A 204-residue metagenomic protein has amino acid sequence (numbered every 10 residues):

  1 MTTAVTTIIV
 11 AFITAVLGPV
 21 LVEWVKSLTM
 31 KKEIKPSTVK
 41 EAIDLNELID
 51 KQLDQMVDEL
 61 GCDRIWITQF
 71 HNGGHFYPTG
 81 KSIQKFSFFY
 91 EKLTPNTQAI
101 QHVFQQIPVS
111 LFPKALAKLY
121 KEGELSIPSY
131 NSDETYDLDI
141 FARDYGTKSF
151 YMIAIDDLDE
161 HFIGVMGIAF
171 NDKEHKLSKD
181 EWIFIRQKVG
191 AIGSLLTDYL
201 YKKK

Functional and structural regions predicted by a protein language model:
M1-A4: Short, strongly hydrophobic alpha-helical membrane anchors
T6-I13, L17-T94, K203-K204: Intrinsically disordered, low-complexity terminal regulatory regions
L45-Q52, V109-P113, I183-Q187: Well-ordered, non-membrane alpha-helical segments in soluble/globular domains
G61-D63, G146, F162: Short loop/turn motifs at secondary-structure junctions
K85-Y145: Regulatory sensory and allosteric helical modules in signal-transduction proteins and certain transcription factors
S149-D156: Short hydrophobic beta-strand micro-motif common in sensory/regulatory domains
D156-F162: Flexible loop/coil segments at beta-strand boundaries within sensory signal-transduction domains
G164-K204: Juxtadomain coupling helices with adjacent low-complexity linkers
